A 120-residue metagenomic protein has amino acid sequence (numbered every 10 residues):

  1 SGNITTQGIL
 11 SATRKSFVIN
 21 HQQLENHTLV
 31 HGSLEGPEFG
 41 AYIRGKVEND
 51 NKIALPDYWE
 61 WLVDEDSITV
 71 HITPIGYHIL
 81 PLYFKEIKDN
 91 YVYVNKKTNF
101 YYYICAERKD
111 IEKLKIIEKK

Functional and structural regions predicted by a protein language model:
N3-K120: Extracellular receptor-binding modules and their adjoining Ser/Thr/Gly/Asp/Asn-rich linkers
